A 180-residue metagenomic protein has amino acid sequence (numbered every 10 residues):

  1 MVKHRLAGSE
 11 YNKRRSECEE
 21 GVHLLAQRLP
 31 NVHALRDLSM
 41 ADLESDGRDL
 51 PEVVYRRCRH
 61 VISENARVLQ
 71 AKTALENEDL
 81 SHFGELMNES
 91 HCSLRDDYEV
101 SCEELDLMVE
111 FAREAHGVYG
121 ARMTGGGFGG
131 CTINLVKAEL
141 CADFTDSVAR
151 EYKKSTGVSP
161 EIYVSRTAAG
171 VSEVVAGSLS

Functional and structural regions predicted by a protein language model:
M1-G120, L135-S180: C-terminal nucleotide
G129-L135: Short beta-strand->loop micro-motif that forms the acidic, two-metal-ion catalytic signature in nucleotide-processing
